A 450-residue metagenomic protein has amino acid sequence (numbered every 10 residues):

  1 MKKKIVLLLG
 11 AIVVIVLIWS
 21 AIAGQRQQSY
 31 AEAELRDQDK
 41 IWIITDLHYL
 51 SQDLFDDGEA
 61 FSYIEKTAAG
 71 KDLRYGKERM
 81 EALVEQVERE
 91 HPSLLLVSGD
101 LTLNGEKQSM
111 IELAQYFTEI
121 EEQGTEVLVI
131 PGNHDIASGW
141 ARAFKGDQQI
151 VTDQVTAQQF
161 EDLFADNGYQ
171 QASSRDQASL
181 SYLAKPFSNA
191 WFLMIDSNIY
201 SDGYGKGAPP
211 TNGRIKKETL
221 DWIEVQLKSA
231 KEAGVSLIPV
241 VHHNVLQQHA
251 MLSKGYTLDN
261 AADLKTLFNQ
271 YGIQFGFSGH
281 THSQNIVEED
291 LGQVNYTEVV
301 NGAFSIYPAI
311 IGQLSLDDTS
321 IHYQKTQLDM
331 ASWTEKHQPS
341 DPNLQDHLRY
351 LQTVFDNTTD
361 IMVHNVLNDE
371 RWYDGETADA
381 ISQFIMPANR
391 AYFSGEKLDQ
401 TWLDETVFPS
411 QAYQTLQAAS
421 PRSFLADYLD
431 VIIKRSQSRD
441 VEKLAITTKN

Functional and structural regions predicted by a protein language model:
M1-R36, H337-N450: Non-catalytic terminal accessory segments
G24-M110: N-terminal active-site segment of His-dependent metallophosphoesterases
Y30-L35, E112-D221, V294, Q313 (+1 more regions): Extended active-site neighborhood of metal-dependent phosphoesterases/phosphodiesterases
Q38-S51, N189-G203, V240, T297-G302 (+1 more regions): Active-site-proximal beta-strand elements of phosphoester/diester hydrolases
D46, L95, D100, L113 (+6 more regions): Divalent metal-coordination and catalytic microenvironments
L47-R79, G105, R142, G146 (+2 more regions): Acidic/histidine-rich helix-loop elements that form or flank divalent-metal/phosphate-binding sites at the catalytic
L50-D53, L103-G105, N133-A141, Y200-G203 (+3 more regions): Active-site environment of divalent metal-dependent phosphoester hydrolases
H91-L94, E126, W191-L193, K206-T297 (+2 more regions): His/acidic metal-ligating clusters that form di-metal
